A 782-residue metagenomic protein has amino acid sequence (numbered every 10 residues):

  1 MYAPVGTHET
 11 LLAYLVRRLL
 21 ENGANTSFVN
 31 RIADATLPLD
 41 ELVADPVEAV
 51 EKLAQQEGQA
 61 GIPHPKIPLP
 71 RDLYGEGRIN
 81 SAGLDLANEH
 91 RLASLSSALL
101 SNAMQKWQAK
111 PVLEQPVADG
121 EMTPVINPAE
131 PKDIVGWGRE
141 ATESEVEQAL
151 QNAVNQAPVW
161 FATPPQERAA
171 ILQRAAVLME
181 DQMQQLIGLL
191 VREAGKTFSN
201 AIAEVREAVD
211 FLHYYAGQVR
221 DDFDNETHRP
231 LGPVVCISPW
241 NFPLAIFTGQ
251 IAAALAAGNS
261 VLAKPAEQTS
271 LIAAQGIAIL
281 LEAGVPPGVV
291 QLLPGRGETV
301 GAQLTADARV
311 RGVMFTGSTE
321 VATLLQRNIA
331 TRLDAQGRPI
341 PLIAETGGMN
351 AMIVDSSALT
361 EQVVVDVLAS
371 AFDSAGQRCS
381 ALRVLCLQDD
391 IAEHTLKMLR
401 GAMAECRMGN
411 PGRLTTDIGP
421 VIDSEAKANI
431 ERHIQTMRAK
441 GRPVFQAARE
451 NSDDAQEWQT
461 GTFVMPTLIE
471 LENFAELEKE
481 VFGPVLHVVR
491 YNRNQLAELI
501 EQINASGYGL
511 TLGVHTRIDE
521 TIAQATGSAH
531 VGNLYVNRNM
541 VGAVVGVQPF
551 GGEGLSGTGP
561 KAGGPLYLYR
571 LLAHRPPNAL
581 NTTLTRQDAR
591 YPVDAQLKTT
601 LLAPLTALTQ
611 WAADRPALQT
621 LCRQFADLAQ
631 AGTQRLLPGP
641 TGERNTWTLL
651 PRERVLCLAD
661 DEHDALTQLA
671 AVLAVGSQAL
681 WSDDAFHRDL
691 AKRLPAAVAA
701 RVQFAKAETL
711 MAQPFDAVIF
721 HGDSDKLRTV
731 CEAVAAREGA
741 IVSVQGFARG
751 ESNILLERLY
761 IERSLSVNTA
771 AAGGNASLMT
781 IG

Functional and structural regions predicted by a protein language model:
M1-L15, N22, R311-R327, V544: Phosphate/diphosphate-binding loops
L20, N25, N30-W137, N155 (+7 more regions): Hydrophobic face of amphipathic alpha-helices that form TPR/SEL1-like repeat modules and related alpha-solenoid
G120, V125-I126, P131-D222, I500 (+2 more regions): Glycine-rich loop-to-alpha-helix module at the N-terminal edge of alpha/beta enzyme cores
K132, A153, R168, L190 (+13 more regions): Residue-level signal for inorganic ion chemistry
V191, G195, S199-P239, I246-T248 (+7 more regions): Hydrophobic, small-residue-rich alpha-helical packing segments that form membrane-like cores
D221-G288, G347, E361, Q630 (+1 more regions): Conserved small-residue-rich beta-alpha loop and adjacent elements that most often cradle the phosphate/pyrophosphate
I279-G284, A306-A308, G312, T319-E472 (+9 more regions): ALDH superfamily catalytic-core signature
